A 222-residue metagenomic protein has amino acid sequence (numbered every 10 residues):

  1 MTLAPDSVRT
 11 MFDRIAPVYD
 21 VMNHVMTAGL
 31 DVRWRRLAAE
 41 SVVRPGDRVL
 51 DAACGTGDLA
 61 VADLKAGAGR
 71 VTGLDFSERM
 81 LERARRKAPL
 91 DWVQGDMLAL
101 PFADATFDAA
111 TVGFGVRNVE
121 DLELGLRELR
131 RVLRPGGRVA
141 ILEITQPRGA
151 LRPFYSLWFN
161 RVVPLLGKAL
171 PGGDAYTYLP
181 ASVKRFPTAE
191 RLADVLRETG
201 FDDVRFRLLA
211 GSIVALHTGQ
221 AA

Functional and structural regions predicted by a protein language model:
M1-V18, F159: N-terminal, positively charged/glycine-rich alpha-helical extensions of SAM-dependent methyltransferases
D6, L142, Q146-V195, R205: C-terminal alpha-helical "lid/dimerization" subdomain adjacent to the S-adenosyl-L-methionine
T27-P45: Conserved alpha-helix/loop element of class I SAM-dependent methyltransferases that forms part of the SAM/SAH-binding
R48-A99: Class I SAM-dependent methyltransferase SAM/SAH-binding core
L98-A109: A short acidic, Gly/Pro-enriched loop at the edge of an enzyme's catalytic core that lines a small-molecule cofactor
D108-L122: A short SAM/SAH-binding and catalytic strip from SAM-dependent methyltransferases
E123-R138: A short glycine-rich, Lys/Arg-flanked "PGG" loop and its adjoining helix->strand segment in the class I
T199-A222: Core SAM-dependent methyltransferase catalytic element
